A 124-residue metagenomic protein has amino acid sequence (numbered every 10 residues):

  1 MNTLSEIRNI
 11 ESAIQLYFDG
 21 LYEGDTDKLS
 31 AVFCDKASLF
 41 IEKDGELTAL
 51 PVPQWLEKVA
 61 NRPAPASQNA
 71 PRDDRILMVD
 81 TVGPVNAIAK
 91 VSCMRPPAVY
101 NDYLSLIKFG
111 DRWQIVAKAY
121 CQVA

Functional and structural regions predicted by a protein language model:
M1-D27, A31-D35: Short, low-complexity N-terminal intrinsically disordered segments enriched in polar/charged residues
N2, N9, S38-K43, T48-V99: Surface-exposed, charged secondary-structure patches
D25-T26, I41, P63-A64, K108 (+1 more regions): Amphipathic alpha-helical interaction segments
F33, C93, A119-Y120: Short beta-strand segments enriched in hydrophobic/aromatic residues within well-folded beta-rich domains
D35, P84-V85, D111-R112: Beta-strand-connecting loop/turn residues
A37-S38, A124: Short secondary-structure capping/turn micro-motifs that flank functional sites
V99-A124: Short beta-strand edge/turn micro-motifs at domain boundaries
